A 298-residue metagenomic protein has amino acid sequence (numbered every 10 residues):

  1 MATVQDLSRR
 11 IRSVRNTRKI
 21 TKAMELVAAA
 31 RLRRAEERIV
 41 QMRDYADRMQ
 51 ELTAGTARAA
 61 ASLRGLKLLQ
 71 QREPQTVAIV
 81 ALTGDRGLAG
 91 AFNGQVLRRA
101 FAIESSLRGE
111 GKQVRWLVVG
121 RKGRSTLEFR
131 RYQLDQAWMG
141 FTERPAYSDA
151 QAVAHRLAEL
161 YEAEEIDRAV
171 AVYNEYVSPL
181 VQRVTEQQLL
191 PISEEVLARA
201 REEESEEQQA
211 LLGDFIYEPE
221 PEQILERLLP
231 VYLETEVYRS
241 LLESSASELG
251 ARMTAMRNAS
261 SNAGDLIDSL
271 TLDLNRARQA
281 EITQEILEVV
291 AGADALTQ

Functional and structural regions predicted by a protein language model:
M1-Q298: C-terminal beta-strand-loop-alpha-helix "lid" module of Rossmann-like NAD(P)-dependent dehydrogenases
